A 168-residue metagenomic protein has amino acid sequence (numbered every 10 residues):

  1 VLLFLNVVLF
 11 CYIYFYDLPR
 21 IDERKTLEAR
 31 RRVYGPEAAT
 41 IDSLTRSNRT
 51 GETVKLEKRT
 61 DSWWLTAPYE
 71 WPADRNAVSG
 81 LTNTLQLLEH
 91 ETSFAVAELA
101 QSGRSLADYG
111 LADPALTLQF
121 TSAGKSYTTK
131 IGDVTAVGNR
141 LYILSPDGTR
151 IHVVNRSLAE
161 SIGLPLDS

Functional and structural regions predicted by a protein language model:
V1-S168: Soluble, acidic/polar mature domains that operate outside membranes
